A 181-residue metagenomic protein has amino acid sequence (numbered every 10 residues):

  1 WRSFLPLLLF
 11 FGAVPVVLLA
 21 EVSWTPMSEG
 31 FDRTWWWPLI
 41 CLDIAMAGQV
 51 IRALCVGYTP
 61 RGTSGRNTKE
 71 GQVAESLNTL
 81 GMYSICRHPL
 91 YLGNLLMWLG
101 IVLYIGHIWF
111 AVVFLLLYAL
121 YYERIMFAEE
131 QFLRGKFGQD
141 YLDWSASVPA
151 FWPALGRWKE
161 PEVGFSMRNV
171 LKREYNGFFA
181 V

Functional and structural regions predicted by a protein language model:
W1-L80, L96-V181: Membrane-anchoring alpha-helices and their flanking helix-loop junctions
S84-W98: Conserved SAM-binding loop
